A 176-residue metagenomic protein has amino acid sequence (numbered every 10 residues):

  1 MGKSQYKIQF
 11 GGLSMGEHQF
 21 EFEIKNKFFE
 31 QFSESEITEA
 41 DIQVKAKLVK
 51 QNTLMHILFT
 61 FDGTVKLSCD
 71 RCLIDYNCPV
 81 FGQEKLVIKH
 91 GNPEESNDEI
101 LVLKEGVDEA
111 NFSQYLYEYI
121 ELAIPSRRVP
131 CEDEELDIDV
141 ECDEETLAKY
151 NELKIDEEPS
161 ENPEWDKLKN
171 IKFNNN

Functional and structural regions predicted by a protein language model:
M1-Q9, D41, H90-N176: Charge-rich, low-complexity linker and terminal segments
M1-S68: A positional/architectural concept
Q31, M55, S68-D70, K89 (+2 more regions): Intrinsically disordered, low-complexity acidic/polar segments
C69-C72, C142: Short cysteine clusters
Y76: Cys/His-rich microdomains that often coordinate metals
P79-G82: Short Cys/His-rich "knuckle" micro-motifs
E84-L86: Low-complexity, S/T/G/P-rich flexible repeat/linker segments used as non-globular hinges and stalks within
